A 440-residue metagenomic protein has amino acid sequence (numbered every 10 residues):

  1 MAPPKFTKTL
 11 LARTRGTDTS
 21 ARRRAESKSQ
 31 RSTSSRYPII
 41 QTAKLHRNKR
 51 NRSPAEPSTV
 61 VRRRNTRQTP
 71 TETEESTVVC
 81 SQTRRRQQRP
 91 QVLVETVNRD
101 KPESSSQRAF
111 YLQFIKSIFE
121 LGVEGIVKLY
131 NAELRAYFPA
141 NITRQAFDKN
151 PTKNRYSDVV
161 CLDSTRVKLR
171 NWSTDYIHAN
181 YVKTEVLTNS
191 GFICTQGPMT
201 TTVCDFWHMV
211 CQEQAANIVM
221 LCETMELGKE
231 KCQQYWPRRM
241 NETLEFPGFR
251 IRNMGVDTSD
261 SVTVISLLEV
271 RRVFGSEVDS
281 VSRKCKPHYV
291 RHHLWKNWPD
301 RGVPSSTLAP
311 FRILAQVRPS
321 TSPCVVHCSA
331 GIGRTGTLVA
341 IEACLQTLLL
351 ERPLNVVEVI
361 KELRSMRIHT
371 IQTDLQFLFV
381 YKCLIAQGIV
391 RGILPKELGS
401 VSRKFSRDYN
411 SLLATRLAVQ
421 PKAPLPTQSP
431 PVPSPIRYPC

Functional and structural regions predicted by a protein language model:
M1-C440: Cys-based phosphatases of the PTP/DUSP/CDC25 superfamily and their flanking regulatory architecture
